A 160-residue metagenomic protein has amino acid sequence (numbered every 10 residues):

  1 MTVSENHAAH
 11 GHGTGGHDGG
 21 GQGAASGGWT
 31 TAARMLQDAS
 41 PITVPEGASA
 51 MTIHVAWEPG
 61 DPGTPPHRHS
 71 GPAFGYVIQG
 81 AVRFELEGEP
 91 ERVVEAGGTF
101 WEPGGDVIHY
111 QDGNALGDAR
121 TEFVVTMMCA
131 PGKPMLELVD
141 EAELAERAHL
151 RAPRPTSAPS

Functional and structural regions predicted by a protein language model:
M1-M51, V93, E137-S160: A short, N-terminal "cap"/entry segment at the start of jelly-roll beta-barrel domains of the cupin/DSBH fold
T43-V44, D61-G71: Short beta-strand/loop turn elements enriched in aromatics
P45-S49, A56-E58, A81, L86-D106: Short acidic-glycine-tyrosine-enriched beta hairpin
A56-E58, H69-F84, F123: Short, conserved beta-strand element in jelly-roll/cupin
E58-D61, S70, V107-D112: N-terminal post-signal-peptidase region of extra-cytosolic proteins
T64-H69, L86, V93, D112-N114: Short histidine-centered beta-strand/loop micro-motifs that create catalytic or ligand/metal-coordination sites
P90-E91, G104-P134: Ligand-binding loop in jelly-roll beta-barrel domains
